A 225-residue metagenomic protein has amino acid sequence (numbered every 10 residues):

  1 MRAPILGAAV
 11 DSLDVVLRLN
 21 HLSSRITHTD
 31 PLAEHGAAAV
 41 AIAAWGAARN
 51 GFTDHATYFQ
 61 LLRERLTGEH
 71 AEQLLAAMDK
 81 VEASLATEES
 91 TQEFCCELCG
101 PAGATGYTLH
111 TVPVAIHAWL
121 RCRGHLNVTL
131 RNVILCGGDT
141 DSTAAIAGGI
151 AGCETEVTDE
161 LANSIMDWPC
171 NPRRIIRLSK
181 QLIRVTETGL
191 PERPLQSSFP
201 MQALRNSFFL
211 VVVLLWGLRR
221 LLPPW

Functional and structural regions predicted by a protein language model:
A8, S12, L17-H28, L32-W45 (+1 more regions): Catalytic phosphate/nucleotide-handling subdomain of diverse soluble enzymes
L32-G36, R49-D54, E69-A77, A145-G148 (+2 more regions): Short, charged low-complexity intrinsically disordered segments located at boundaries of structured domains
W45-G137: Accessory "access/gating" subregions that flank catalytic or transport cores
F52-H70, N163-I176, S197-R205: A broadly tuned preference for mixed-charge, low-complexity surface segments
C95-C99, C122, C136, C153 (+4 more regions): Generic recognition of cysteine residues
E187-W225: C-terminal domain-closing interface element
